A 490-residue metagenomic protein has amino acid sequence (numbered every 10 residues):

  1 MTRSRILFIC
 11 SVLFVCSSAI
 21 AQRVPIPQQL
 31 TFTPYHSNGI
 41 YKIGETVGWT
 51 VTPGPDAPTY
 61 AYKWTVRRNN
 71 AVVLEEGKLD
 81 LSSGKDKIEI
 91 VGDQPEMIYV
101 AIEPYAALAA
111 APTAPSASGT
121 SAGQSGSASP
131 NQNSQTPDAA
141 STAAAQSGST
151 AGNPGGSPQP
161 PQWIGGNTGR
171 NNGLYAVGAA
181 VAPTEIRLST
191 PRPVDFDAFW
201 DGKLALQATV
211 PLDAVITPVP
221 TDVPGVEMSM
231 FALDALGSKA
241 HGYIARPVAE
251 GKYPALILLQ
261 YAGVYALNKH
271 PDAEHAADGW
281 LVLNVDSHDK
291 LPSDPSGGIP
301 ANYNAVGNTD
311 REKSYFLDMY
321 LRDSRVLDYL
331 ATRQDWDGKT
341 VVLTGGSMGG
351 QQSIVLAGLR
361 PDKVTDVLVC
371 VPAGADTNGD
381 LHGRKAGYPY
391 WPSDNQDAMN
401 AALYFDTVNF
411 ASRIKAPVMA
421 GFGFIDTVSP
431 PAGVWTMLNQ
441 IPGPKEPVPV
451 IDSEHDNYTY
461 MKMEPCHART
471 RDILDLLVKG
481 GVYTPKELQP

Functional and structural regions predicted by a protein language model:
Y35, G39, E76, A205-E250: N-terminal cap/lid segment of alpha/beta-hydrolase-fold proteins
I244-R246, K252-A262: Short beta-strand element of the alpha/beta-hydrolase
A262-S324, D376-Y388: Cap/lid segment of the alpha/beta-hydrolase catalytic domain
D335-G346: Alpha/beta-hydrolase fold nucleophile elbow
G350-D397, P449: Hydrolase active-site cap/lid region
S393, W435-P490: C-terminal catalytic histidine-bearing segment of alpha/beta-hydrolase fold enzymes
I414, A420-F422: Short beta-strand/loop motif that positions the catalytic acidic residue of the alpha/beta-hydrolase fold
F424-S429, D456: Acidic catalytic loop of the alpha/beta-hydrolase fold
